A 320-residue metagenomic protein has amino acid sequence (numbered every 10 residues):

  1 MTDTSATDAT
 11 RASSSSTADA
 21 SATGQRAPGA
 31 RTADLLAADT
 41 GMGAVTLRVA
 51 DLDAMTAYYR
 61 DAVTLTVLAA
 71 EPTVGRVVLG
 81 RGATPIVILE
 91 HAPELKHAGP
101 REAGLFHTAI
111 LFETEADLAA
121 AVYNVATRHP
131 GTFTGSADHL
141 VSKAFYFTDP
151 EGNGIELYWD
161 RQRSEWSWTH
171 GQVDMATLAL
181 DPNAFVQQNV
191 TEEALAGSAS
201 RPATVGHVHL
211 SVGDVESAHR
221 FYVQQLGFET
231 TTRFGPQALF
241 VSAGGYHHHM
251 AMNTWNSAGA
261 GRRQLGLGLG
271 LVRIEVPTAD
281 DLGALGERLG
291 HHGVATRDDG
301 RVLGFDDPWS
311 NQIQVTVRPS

Functional and structural regions predicted by a protein language model:
D3-D53, H107-T108, D160-E216, L269-I274 (+1 more regions): N-terminal beta-strand motif that seeds the catalytic metal site of vicinal oxygen chelate
Q25, D39-A54, A83, A109-N153 (+3 more regions): Vicinal oxygen chelate
R31-D34, P93-A98, A194-G197, A258-R262: Short beta-strand/turn micro-motifs at beta-sheet edges
A37-D39, T46-I86, E90, L210-M252: Core segments of cupin and vicinal oxygen chelate
L68, I155, T231, I313-Q314: Generic structural signal for well-ordered beta-strand positions
P72, R81-A109, T254-S257: Conserved donor-binding loop and adjoining core beta-sheet/short helix segment in diverse acyl/aminoacyl transferases
G104, V141, T204, G235 (+2 more regions): Exposed loop/turn and edge beta-strand positions of beta-sandwich/beta-sheet ligand-binding modules
T231-T232, Q237-V276, L282-G286: Glycine/small-residue-rich hydrophobic helix-like segments
